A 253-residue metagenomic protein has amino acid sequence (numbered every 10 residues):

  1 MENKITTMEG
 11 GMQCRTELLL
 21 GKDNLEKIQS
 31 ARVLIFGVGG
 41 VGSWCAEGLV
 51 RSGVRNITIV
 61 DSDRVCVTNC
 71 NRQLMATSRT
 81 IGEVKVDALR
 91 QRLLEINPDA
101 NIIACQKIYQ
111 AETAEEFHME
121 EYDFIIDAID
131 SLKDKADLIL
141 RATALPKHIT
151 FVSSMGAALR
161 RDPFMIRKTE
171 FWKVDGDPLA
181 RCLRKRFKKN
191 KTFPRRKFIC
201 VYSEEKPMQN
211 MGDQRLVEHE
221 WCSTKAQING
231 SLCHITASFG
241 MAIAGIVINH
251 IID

Functional and structural regions predicted by a protein language model:
M1-L34: N-terminal charged helix/coil linker that caps or initiates catalytic domains
E2-T6, E120-F124, I129-K135, F151 (+2 more regions): Glycine-rich phosphate/adenylate-binding loop
I35-G37, V60: Conserved N-terminal Rossmann-fold NAD(P)-binding element of oxidoreductases
V41: Hydrophobic/small residue at the entry helix of a nucleotide-binding pocket
V50-N56, K147-H148: Conserved S-adenosyl-L-methionine
V54, I59-N97: Glycine-rich phosphate-binding loop and adjoining beta1-alpha1-beta2 segment of Rossmann-like nucleotide-binding folds
Q106-A114: Conserved SAM/SAH-binding loop
